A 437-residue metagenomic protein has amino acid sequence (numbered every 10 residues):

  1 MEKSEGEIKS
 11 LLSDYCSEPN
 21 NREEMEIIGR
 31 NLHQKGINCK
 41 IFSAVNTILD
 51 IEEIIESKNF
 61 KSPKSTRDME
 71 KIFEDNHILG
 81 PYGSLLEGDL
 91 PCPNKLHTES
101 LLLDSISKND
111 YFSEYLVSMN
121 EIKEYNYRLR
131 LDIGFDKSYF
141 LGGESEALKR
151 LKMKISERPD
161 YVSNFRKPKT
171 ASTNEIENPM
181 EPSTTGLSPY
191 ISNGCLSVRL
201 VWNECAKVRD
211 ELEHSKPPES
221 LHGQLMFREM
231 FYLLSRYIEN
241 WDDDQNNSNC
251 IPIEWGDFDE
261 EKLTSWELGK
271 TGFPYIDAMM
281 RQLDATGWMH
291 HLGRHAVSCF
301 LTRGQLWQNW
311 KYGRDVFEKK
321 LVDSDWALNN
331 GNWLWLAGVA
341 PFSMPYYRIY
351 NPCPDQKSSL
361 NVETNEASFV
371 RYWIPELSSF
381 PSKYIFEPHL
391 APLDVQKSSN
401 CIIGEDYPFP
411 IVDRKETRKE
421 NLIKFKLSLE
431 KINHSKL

Functional and structural regions predicted by a protein language model:
M1, Y15-E24, V362: Acidic, metal-coordinating catalytic cores used for nucleic-acid/nucleotide bond scission and strand-transfer chemistry
E2-G6, E26-K35, D315-V322: Short, surface-exposed basic-aromatic patches at helix termini and helix-loop junctions that form
E7-N21, V297: Acidic beta-strand-to-loop metal/phosphate-binding motif
C16-E18, S43-L49: Short beta-alpha junction loops
I37, K58-I251, T364, S368-L437: Glycine/tryptophan-enriched, flexible segments
N38-F42: General small-molecule cofactor/ligand-binding pocket signal
T47-K61: Glycine-rich, charge-decorated loop segments at or immediately adjacent to ligand/cofactor-binding or catalytic sites
M180-S382: Active-site-proximal binding-pocket segments
